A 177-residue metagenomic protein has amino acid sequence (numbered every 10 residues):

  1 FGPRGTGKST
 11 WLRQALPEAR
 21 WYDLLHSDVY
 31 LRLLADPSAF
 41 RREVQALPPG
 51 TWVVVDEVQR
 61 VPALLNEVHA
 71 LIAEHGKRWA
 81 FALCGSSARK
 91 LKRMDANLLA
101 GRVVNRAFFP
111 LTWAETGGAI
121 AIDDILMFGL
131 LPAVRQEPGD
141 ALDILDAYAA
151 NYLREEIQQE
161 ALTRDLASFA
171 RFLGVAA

Functional and structural regions predicted by a protein language model:
P3: P-loop (Walker A) phosphate-binding loop of NTP-binding proteins
K8-S9: Conserved lysine of the Walker
W21-W52: Short glycine-rich substrate-engagement loop in P-loop NTPases that contacts/grips substrate
P48-E67: Conserved P-loop NTPase "ATPase switch" module shared by AAA+ and STAND
L65-R89, A96-N97: Conserved catalytic/switch belt of AAA+ P-loop NTPases
R89-N105, I120-A121: Short regulatory helix/loop adjacent to the ATP-binding pocket of P-loop NTPases
A107-A177: Interdomain hinge/linker elements that couple catalytic modules in large macromolecular machines
